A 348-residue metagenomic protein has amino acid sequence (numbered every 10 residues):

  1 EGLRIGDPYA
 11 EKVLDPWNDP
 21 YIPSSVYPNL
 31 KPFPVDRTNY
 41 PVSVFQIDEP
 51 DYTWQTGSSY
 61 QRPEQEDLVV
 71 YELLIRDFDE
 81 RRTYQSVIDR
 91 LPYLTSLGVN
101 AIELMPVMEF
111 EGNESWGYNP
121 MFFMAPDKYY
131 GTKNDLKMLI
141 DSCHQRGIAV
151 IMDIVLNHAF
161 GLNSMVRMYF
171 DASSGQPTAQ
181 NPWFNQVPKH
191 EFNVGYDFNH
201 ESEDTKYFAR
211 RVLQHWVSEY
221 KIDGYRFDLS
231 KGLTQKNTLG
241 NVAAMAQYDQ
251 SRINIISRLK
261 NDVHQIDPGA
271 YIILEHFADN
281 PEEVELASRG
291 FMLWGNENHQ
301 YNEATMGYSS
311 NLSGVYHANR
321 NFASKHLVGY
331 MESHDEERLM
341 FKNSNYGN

Functional and structural regions predicted by a protein language model:
G2-D7: Short acidic/polar inter-strand loop motif in beta-rich domains
W17-I22, Y27-P41, P50-L68, L74-K221 (+2 more regions): Substrate-binding/active-site clefts of carbohydrate-active enzymes
M108-E109, W116-N119, R146, L229-E336 (+1 more regions): Active-site-proximal helices and loops of the catalytic beta/alpha 8
